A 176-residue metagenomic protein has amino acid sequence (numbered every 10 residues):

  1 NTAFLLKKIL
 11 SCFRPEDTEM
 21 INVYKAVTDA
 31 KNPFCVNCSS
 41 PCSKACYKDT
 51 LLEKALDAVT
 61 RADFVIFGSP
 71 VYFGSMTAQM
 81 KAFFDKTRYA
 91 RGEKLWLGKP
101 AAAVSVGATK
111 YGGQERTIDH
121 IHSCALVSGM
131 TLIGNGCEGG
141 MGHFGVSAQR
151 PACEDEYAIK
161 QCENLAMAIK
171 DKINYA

Functional and structural regions predicted by a protein language model:
N1-G92, G134, E138-A176: N-terminal beta1-alpha1-beta2 submodule of the flavodoxin-like/Rossmannoid cofactor-binding fold
A78, G92-G142, Y157: Short, glycine-/small-residue-rich phosphate/pyrophosphate-handling segment
